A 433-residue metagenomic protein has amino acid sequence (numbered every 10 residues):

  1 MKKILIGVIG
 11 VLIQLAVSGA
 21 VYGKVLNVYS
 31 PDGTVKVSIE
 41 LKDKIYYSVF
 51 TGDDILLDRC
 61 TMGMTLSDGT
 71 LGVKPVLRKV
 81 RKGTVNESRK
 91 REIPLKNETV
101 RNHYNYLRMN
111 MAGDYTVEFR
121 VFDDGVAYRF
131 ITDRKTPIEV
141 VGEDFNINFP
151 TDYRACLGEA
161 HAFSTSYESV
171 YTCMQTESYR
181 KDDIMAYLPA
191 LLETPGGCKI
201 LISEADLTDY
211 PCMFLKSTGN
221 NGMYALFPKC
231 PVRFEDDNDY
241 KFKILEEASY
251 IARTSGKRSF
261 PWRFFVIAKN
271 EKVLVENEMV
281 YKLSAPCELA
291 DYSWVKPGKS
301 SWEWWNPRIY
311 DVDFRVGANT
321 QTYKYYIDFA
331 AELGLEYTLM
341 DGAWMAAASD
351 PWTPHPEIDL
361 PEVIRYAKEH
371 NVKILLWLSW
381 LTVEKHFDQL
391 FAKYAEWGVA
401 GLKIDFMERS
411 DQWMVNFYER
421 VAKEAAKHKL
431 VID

Functional and structural regions predicted by a protein language model:
M1-V25: Bacterial Sec-dependent N-terminal signal peptides
V25-K282: N-terminal accessory beta-strand-rich subdomains and adjacent acidic, glycine-rich linkers that precede catalytic cores
G113, D123, T151, A268 (+4 more regions): Short, flexible loop/turn elements at secondary-structure junctions
P189-L191, I327, I364, V421-A422: Short amphipathic alpha-helical segments and helix-helix/interface helices
I244-E246, Y281, K324, M345-A346 (+1 more regions): Intrinsically disordered, low-complexity acidic regions
S255-F329, L333: An acidic-aromatic substrate-binding cleft motif
L333-G334, G398: Short loop/turn motifs at secondary-structure junctions
D341-D433: Aromatic- and carboxylate-enriched substrate-binding clefts and catalytic-loop regions of carbohydrate-active enzymes
